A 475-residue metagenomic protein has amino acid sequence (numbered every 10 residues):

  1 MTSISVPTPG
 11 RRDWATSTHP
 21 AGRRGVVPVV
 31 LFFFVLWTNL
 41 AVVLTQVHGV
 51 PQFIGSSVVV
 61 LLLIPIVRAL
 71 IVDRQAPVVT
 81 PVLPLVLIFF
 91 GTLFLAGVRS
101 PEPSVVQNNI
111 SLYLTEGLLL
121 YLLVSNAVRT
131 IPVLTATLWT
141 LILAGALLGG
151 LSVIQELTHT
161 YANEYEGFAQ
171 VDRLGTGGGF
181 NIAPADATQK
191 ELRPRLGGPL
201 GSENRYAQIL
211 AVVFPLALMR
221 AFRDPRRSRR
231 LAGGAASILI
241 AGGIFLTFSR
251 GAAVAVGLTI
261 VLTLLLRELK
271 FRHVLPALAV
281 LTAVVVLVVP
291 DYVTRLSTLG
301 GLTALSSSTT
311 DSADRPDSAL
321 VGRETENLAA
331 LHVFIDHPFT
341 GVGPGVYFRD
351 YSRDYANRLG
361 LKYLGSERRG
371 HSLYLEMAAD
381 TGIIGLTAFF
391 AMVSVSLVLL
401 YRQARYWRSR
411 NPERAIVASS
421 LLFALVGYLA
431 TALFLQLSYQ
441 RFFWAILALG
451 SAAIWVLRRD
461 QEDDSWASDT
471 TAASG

Functional and structural regions predicted by a protein language model:
M1-L95, P101-V105, P132-T135, W139 (+6 more regions): Transmembrane signal-anchor hairpin modules in multi-pass inner-membrane enzymes, especially those that act on
S3, W37, F90-V98, T115 (+7 more regions): Alpha-helical transmembrane segments of multi-pass inner-membrane proteins
P28-W37, A232-L239, R368, S372 (+2 more regions): Loop-to-helix entry and N-terminal half of a specific, functionally important transmembrane alpha helix in multi-pass
L31, V60-I64, P276-A279, A391-L399 (+1 more regions): Transmembrane alpha-helices of multi-pass inner-membrane enzymes
L143, L147-A162, G242, L246 (+5 more regions): A membrane-periplasm/extracellular boundary helix in multi-pass inner-membrane enzymes that assemble envelope glycans
N163-N181, D186-P199, L287-A329, I335 (+2 more regions): Flexible juxtamembrane loops connecting transmembrane helices in multi-pass membrane enzymes that build or modify
A217, A221, L359-G360, D380-A424 (+1 more regions): Hydrophobic transmembrane alpha-helices and their immediate junctions
T309-L328, H332-T381, R402-S409, E413: Long extracytoplasmic/lumenal interhelical loops at the membrane interface of multi-pass membrane proteins
